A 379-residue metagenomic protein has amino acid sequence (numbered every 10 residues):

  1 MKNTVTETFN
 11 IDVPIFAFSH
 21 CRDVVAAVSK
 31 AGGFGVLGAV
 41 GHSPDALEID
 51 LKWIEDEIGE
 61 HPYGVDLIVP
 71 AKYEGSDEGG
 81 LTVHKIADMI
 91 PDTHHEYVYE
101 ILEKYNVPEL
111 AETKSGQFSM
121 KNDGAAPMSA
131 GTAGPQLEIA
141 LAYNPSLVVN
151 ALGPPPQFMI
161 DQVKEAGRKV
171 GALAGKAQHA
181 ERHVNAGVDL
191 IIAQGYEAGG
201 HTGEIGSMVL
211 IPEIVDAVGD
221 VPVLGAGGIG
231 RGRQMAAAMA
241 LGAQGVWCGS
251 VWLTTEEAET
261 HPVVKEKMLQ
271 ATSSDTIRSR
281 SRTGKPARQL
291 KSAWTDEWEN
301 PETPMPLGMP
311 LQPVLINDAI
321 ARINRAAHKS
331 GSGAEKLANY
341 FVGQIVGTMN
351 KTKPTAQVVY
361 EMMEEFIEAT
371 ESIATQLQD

Functional and structural regions predicted by a protein language model:
M1-V218: Active-site entrance/lid segments in N-terminal catalytic domains of soluble metabolic enzymes
L81-Y99, E204, V209-L224, G230-D379: Conserved active-site-proximal phosphate/metal-binding subdomains
P154, I229-G230: Residue-level detector of alpha-helix initiation sites
